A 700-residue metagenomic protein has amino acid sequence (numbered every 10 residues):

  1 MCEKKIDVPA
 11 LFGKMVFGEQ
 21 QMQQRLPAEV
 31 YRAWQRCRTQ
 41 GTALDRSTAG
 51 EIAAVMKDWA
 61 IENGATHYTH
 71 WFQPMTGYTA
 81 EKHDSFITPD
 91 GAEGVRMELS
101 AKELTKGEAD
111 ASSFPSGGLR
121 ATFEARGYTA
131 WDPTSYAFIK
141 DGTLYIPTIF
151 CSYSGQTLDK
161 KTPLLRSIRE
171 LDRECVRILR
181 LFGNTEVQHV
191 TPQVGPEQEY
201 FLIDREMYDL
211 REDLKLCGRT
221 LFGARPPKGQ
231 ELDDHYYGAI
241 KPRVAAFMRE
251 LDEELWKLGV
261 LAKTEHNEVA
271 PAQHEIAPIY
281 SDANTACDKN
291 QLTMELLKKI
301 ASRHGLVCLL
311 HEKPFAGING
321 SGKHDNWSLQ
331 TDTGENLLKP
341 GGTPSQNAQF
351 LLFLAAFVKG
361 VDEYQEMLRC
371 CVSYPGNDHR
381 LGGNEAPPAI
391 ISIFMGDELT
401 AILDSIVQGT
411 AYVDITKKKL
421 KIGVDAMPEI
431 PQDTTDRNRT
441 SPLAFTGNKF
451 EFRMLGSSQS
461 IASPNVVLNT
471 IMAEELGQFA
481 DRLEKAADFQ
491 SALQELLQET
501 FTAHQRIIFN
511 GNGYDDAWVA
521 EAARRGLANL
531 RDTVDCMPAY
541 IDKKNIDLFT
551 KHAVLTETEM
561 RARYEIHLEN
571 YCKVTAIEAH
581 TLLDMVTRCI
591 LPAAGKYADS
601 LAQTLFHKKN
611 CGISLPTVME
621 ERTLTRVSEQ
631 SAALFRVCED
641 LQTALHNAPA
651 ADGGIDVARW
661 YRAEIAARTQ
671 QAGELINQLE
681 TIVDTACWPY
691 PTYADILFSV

Functional and structural regions predicted by a protein language model:
K4-A101, K106-A121: Histidine/acidic residue-rich metal-binding segments in metalloenzymes
T48, F72, S100-A101, P278 (+4 more regions): Active-site proximal loops enriched in glycine and acidic residues that flank catalytic Cys/His/Asp and coordinate
T48-I52, F72-P74, K102-E103, F150 (+4 more regions): Active-site-proximal loop/turn and secondary-structure-junction residues that shape catalytic pockets, frequently
A65, T69-Q73, K289-R303, L329 (+3 more regions): Hydrophobic/aromatic-rich, well-ordered segments within soluble, folded domains that form packed cores
G77-G94, S112, R211, G218-T220 (+4 more regions): Short linear, low-complexity motifs centered on an aromatic residue
A125-L310, N319-G322, L329-E565: Glycine-rich, acidic/polar active-site loops that bind/position phosphate-bearing ligands
L214-K215, N290, E312-K313, K339-T343 (+6 more regions): Composition- and surface-driven signal marking solvent-exposed, interaction-prone regions in large proteins
T500-V700: C-terminal amphipathic alpha-helical interaction region
